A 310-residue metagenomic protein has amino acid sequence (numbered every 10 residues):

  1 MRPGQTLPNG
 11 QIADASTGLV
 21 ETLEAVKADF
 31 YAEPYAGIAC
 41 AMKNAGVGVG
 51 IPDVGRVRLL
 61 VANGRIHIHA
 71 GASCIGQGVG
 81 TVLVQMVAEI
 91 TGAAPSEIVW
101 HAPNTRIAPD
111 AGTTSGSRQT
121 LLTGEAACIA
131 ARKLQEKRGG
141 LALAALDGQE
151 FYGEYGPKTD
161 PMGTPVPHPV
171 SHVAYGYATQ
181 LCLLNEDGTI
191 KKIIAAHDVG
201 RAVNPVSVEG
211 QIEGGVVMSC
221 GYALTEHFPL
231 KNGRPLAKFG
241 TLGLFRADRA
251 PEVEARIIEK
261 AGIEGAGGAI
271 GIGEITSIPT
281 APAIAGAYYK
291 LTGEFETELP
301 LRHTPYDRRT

Functional and structural regions predicted by a protein language model:
M1-A45, M86-T310: C-terminal catalytic domains of large/alpha subunits in multi-subunit enzymes
A39-R65, A70, C74-Q77, V170-A178 (+1 more regions): Conserved beta-alpha junction segments in alpha/beta enzyme cores
G80-T81: Conserved strand-to-helix beginnings and helix N-cap segments that scaffold or border functional pockets
